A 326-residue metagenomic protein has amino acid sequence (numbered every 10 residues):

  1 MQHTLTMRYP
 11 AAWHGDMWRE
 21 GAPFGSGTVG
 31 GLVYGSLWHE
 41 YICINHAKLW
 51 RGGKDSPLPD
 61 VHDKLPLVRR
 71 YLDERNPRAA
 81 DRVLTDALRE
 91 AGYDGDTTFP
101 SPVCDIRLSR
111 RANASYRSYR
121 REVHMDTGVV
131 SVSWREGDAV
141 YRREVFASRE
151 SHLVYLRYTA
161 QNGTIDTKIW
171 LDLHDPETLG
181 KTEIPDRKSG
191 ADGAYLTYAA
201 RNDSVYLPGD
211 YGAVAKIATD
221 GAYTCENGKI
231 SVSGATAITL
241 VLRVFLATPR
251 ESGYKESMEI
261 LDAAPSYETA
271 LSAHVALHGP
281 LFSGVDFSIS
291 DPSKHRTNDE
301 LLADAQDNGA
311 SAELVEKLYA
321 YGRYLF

Functional and structural regions predicted by a protein language model:
M1-F326: Aromatic-residue-lined binding/catalytic grooves and analogous aromatic/hydrophobic interfacial grooves in multimeric
